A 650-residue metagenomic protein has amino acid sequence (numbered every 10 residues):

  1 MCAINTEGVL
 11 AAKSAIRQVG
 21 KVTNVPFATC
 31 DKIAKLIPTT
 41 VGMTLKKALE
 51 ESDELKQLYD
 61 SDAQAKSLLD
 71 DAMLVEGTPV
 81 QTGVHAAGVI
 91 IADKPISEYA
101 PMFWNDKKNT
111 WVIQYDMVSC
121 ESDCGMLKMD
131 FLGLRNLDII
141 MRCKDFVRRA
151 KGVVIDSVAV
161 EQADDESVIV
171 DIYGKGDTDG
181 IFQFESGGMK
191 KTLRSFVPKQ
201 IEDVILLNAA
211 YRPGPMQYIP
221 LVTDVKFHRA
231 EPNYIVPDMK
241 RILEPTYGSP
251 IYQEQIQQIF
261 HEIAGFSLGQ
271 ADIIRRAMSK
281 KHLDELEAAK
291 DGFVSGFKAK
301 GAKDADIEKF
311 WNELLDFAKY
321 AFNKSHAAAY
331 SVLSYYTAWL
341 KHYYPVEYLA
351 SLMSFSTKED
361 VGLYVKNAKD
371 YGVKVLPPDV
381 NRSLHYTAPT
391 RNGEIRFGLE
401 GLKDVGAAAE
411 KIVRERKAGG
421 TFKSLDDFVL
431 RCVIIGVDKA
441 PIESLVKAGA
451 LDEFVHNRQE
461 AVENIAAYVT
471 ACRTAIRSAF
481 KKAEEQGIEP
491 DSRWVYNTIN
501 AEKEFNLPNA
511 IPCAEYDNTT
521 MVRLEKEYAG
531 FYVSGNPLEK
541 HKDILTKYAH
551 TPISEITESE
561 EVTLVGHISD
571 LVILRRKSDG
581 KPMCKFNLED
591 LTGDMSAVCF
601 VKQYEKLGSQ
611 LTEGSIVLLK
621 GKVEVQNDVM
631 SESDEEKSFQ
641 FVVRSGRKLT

Functional and structural regions predicted by a protein language model:
M1-T650: Noncatalytic, beta-rich nucleic-acid-contacting surfaces in large DNA/RNA-processing enzymes
